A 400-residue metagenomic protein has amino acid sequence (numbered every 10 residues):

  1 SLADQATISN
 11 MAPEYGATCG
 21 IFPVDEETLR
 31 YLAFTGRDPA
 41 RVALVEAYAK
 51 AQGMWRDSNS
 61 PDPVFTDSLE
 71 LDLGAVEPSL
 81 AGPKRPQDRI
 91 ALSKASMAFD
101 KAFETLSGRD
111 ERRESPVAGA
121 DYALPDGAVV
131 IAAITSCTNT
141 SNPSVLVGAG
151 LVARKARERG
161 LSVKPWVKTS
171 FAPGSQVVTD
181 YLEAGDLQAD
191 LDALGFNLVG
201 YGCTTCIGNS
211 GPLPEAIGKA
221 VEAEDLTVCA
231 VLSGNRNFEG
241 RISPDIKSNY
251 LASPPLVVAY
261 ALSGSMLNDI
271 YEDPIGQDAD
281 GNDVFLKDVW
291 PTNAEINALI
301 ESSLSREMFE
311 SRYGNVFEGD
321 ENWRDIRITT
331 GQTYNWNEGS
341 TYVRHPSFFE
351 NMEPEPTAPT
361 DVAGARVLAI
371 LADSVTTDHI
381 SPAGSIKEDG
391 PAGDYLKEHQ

Functional and structural regions predicted by a protein language model:
S1-D57, D72, V147, A153-P165 (+2 more regions): Mobile "lid/hinge" segments at catalytic clefts and subdomain interfaces of large enzymes
E26, R37, R41-E70, V76-E77 (+2 more regions): Core nucleic-acid recognition elements
P61, R241, I380-S381: Short glycine-/acidic-enriched loop or helix-start segments at secondary-structure transitions that form or flank
F65-D67, P86, T227: A generic structural signal for well-ordered coil/turn residues at beta-strand boundaries that shape enzyme active-site
L71-D186, N322-Q400: Non-catalytic terminal/interface segments that mediate subunit docking, oligomerization, and allosteric communication
L187-S210, P214, K387-Q400: Active-site rim segments in enzyme catalytic domains, especially the processed small/beta chain of N-terminal
